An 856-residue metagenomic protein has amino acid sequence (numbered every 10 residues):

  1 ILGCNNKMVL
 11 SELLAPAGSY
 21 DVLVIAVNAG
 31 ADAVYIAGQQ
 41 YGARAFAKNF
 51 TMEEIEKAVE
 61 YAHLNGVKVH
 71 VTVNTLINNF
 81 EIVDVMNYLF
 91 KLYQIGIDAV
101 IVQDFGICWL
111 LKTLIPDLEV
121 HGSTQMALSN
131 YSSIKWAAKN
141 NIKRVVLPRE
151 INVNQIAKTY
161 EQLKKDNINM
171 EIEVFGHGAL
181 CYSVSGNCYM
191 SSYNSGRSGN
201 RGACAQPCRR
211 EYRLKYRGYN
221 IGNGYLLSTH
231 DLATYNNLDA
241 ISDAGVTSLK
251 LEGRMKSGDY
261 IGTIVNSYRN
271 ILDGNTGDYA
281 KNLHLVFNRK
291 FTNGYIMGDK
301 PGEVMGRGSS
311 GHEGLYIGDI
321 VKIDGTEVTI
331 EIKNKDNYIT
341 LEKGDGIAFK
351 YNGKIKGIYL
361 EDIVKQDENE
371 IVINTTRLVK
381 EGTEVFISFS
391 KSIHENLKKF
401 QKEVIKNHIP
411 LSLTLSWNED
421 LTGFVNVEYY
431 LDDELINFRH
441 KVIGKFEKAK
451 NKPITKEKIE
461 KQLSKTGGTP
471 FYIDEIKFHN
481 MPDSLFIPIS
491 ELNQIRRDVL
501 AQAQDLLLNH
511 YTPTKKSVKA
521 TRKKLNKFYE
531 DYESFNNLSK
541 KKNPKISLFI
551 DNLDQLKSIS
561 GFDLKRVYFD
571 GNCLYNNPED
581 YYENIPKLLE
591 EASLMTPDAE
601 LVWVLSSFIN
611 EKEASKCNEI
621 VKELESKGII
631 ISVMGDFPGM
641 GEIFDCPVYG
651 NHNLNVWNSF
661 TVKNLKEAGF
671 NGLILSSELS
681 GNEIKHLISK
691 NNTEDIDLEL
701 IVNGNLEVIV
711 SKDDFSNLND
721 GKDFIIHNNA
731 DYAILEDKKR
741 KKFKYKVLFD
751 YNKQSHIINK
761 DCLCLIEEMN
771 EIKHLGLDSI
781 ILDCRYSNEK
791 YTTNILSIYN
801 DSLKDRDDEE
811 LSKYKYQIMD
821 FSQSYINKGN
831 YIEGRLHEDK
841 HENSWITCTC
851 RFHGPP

Functional and structural regions predicted by a protein language model:
M8-L128, S132, V146, E150-S248 (+1 more regions): Active-site pocket-lining/capping segments in soluble small-molecule metabolic enzymes
